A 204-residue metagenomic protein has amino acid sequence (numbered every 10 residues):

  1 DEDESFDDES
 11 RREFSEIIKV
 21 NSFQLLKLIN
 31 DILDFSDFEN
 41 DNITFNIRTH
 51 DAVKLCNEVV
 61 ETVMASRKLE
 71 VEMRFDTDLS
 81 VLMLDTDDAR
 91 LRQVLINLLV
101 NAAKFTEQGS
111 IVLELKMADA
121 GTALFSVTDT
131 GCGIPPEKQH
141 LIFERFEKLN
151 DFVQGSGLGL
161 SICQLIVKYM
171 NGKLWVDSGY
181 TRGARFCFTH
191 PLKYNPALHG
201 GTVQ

Functional and structural regions predicted by a protein language model:
V20-L25: Short alpha-helical segment of the dimerization/phosphotransfer core of two-component systems
S36-I47: Helix-loop junction within the histidine kinase core
N46-E61, R92, P196: A conserved beta-strand-to-alpha-helix junction within the catalytic ATP-binding
A102-A103: Short helix-loop "hinge" at the ATP-lid/N-box region of the Bergerat-fold HATPase_c
I134-F146: Short conserved segment of the HATPase_c
G159, C163: Short alpha-helical Gxxx[C/S/T] motif in the catalytic ATP-binding
N171-D177: Glycine-rich ATP-binding loops of the HATPase_c
